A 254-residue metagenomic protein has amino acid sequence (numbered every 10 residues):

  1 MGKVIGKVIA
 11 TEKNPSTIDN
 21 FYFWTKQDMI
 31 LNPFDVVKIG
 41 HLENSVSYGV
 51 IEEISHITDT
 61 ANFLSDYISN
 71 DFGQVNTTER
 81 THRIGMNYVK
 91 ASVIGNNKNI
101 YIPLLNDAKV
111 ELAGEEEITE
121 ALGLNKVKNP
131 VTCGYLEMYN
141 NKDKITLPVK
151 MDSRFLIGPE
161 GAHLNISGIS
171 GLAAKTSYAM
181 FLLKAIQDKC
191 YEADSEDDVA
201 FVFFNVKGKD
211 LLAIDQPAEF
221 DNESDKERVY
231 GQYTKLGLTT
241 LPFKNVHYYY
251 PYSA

Functional and structural regions predicted by a protein language model:
M1-I169, E192-S195: Basic- and hydrophobic-enriched, low-structure N-terminal and domain-boundary segments that flank ATP-binding catalytic
L42, I54-H56, R154-L156, I169-G171 (+4 more regions): An acidic- and aromatic-residue-enriched active-site/binding cleft used to recognize and process polar
V46-D59, A174-F181, F201-N205: Conserved long hydrophobic alpha-helices within structured protein cores
Y88, P148, H163, L183 (+2 more regions): Extracellular structured ligand-interaction cores
P159-K184, D188: Glycine-rich phosphate-binding P-loop
C190, D197-A254: P-loop NTPase motor core
